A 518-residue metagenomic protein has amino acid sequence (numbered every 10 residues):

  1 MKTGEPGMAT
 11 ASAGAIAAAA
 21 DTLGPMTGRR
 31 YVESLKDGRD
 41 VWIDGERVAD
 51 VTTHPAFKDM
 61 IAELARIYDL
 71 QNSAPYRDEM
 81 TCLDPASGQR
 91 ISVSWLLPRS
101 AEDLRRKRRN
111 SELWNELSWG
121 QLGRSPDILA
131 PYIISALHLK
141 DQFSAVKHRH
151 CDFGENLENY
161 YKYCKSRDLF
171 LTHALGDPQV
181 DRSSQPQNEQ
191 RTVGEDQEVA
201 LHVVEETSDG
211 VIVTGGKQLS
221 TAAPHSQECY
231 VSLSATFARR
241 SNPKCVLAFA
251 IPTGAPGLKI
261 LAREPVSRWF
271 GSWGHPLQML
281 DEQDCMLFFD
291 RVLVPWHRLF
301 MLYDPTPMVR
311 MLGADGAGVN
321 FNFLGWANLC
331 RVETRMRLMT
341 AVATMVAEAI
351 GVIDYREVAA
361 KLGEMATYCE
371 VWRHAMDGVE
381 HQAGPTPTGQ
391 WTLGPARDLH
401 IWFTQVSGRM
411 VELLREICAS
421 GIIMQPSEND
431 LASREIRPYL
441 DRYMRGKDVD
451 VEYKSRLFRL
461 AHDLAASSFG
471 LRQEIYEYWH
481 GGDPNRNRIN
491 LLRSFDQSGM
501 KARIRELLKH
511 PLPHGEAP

Functional and structural regions predicted by a protein language model:
K2-C82: Acidic/polar, glycine-rich intrinsically disordered N-terminal extensions of enzymes
V48-N115, P387, E477-H480, L491: N-terminal low-complexity or amphipathic/hydrophobic leaders
K58, A62, K162-K165, T334-R337 (+3 more regions): Generic structural signal for well-ordered, non-transmembrane alpha-helical segments in soluble/cytosolic regions
C82-E228, S234-F249, G254, K259 (+1 more regions): Glycine-rich flavin
P178, R182-N328, D496-A517: FAD-binding core of flavoproteins
L324-G384: Extended amphipathic alpha-helical segments enriched in small hydrophobics
Q382-L399: Short secondary-structure subsegments characteristic of cysteine-rich extracellular domains
G394-P518: Alpha-helix capping/hinge segments and adjacent helical runs
